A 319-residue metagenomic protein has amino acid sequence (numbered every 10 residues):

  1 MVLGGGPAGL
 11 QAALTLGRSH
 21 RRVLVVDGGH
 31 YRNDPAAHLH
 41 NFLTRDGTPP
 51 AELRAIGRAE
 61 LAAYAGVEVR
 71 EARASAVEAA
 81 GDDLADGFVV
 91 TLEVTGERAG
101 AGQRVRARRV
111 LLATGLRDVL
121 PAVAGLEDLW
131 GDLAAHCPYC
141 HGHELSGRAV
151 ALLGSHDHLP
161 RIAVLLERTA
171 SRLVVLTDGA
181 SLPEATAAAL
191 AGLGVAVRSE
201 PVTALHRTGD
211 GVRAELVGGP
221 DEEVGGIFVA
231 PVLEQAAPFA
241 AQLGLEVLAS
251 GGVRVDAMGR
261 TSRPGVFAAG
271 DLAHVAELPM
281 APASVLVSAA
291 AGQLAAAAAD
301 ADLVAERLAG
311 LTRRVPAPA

Functional and structural regions predicted by a protein language model:
M1-A55, R148-A149, H158-A180: Beta1-alpha1 glycine-rich phosphate/pyrophosphate-binding loop at the start of Rossmann-like nucleotide-binding domains
P7-R22, L53-G57, A63-Y64, A113-T114 (+2 more regions): N-terminal FAD cofactor-binding segment of flavoenzymes
A13-L14, P160-I162, A269-A319: A conserved FAD-binding loop/helix module that cradles the flavin
L24, E68-R70, A135, A196-R198 (+1 more regions): General small-molecule cofactor/ligand-binding pocket signal
R54-A107, T169-R254, A305-A319: A Rossmann-like FAD-binding core segment of flavoenzymes
L116-V164: Glycine-rich dinucleotide-binding loop and its adjacent helix/turn
D128-E144, A230-L286, L294, A301: FAD-site-proximal beta/loop scaffold in flavoenzymes
